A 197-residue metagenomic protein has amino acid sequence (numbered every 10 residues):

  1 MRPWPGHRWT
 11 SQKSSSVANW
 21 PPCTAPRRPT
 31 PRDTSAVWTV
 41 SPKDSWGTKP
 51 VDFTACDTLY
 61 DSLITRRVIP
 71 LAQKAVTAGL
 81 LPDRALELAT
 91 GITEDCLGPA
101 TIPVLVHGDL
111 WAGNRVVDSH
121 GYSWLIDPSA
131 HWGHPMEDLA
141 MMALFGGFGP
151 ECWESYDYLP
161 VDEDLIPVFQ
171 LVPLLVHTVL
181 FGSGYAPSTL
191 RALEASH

Functional and structural regions predicted by a protein language model:
M1-T58: ATP-binding pocket architecture of kinase catalytic cores
W4-H7, W111-A112, S129-W132, P173: Short, solvent-exposed loop/turn segments at secondary-structure junctions
T24-R28, P160, V179: Protein kinase-like catalytic domain
S41-T93: Active-site catalytic-loop/activation-segment of kinase and kinase-like phosphoryl-transfer enzymes
L59-D61, Q73, I102-L105, A112-P167 (+1 more regions): Active-site Asp-x-Gly
A78, P82-W124: A mid-sequence, solvent-exposed acidic-amphipathic segment
V168-H177: Short helix/strand-capping connector loops at secondary-structure junctions
H177-H197: ATP/Mg2+ or Mg2+-diphosphate-binding catalytic cores that bind nucleotide phosphates or diphosphates via glycine-rich
